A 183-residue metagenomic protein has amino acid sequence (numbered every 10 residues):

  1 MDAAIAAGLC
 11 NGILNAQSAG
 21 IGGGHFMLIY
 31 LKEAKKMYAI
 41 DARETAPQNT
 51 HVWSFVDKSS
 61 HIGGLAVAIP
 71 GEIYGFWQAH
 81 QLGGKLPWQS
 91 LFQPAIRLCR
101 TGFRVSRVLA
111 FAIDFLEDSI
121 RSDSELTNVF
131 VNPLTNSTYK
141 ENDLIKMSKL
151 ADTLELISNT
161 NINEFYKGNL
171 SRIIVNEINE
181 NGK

Functional and structural regions predicted by a protein language model:
D2-K167, S171-K183: Noncatalytic scaffold domains of N-terminal-nucleophile
